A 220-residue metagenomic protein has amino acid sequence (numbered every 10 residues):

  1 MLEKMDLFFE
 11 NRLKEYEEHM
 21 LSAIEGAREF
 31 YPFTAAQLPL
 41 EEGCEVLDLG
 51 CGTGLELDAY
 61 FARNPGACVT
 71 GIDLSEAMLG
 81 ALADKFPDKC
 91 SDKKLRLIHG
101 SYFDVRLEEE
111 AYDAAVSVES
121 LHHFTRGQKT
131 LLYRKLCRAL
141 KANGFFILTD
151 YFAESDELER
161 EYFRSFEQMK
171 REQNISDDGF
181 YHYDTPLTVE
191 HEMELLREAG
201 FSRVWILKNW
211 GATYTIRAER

Functional and structural regions predicted by a protein language model:
M1-L40, E56: Conserved class I S-adenosyl-L-methionine
E45, G144-F145: Short glycine-centered segments of the SAM/dcSAM-binding site in methyltransferase folds
L47, G54-D104: Class I SAM-dependent methyltransferase SAM/SAH-binding core
L107-A115: A short acidic, Gly/Pro-enriched loop at the edge of an enzyme's catalytic core that lines a small-molecule cofactor
A114-Q128: A short SAM/SAH-binding and catalytic strip from SAM-dependent methyltransferases
T130-A142: A short glycine-rich, Lys/Arg-flanked "PGG" loop and its adjoining helix->strand segment in the class I
T149-A199, W205: C-terminal alpha-helical "lid/dimerization" subdomain adjacent to the S-adenosyl-L-methionine
A199-R220: Core SAM-dependent methyltransferase catalytic element
